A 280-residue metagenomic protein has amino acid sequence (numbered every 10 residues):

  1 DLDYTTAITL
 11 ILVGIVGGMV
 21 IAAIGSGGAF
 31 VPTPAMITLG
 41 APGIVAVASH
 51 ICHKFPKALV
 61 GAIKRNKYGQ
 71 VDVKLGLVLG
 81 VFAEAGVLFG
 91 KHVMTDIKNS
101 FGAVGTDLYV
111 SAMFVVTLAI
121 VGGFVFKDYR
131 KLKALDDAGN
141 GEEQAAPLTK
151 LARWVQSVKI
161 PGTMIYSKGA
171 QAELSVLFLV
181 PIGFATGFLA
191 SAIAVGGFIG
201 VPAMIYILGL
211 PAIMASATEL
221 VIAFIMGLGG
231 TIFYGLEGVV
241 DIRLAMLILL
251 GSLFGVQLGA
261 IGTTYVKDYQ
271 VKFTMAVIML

Functional and structural regions predicted by a protein language model:
D1-V13, K67-A185, L236-L280: Juxtamembrane transmembrane-helix boundary motif
T6, P42-F55, S216-L220, G238-S252: Structural signature of hydrophobic alpha-helical transmembrane segments
T9-G17, I21, G25, A29 (+15 more regions): Alpha-helical transmembrane segments in multi-pass membrane proteins
G25, P42, D72, K98 (+3 more regions): A helix-boundary/kink motif common to multi-pass secondary transporters, especially Major Facilitator Superfamily
A46-V47, G76, F198, A215 (+2 more regions): Alpha-helical transmembrane segments and their helix-entry boundary regions
K57-Y68, I225-D241: Membrane-interface helix-cap regions at the ends of transmembrane helices in multi-pass membrane proteins
A58-G61, L118-V121, V125, A223-G230 (+1 more regions): Helical transmembrane-bundle signal
